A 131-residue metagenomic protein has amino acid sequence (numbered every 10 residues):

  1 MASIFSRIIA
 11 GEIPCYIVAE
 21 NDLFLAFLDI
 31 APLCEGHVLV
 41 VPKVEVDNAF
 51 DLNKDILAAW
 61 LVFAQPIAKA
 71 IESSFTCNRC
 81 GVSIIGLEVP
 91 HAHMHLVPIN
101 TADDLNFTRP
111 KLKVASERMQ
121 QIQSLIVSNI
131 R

Functional and structural regions predicted by a protein language model:
M1-R131: HIT superfamily nucleotide-processing domains
